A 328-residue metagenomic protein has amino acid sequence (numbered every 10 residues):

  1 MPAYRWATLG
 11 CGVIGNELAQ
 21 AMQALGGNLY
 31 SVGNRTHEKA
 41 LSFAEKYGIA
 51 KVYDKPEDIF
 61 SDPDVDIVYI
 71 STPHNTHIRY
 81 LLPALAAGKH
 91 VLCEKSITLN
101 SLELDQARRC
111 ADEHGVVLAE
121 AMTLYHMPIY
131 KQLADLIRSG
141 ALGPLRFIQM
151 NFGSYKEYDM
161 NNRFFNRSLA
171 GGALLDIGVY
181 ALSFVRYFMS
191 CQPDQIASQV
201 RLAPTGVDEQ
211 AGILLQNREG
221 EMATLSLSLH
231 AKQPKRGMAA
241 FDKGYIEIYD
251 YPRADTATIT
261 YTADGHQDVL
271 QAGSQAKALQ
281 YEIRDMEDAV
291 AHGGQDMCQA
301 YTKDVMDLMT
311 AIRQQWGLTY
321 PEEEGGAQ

Functional and structural regions predicted by a protein language model:
M1, I67-Y69, R218, D285-Q328: C-terminal helix-rich "cap/oligomerization" subdomain common to oxidoreductases
M1-Y47: N-terminal Rossmann-like dinucleotide-binding module
S31, K51, I67, F147: Short, Asp-centered acidic motifs that coordinate Mg2+ and/or phosphate in catalytic or ligand-binding sites
K51-P63: Short acidic low-complexity segments
I67-H74, I78-Y125: Beta-strand-loop-alpha-helix segment that lines the small-molecule cofactor/substrate pocket of alpha/beta enzymes
Y125-I196, P204: Predominantly a Rossmann-like dinucleotide-binding segment in NAD(P)-dependent oxidoreductases
S183-A254, G273, I283-G294, A327-Q328: Contiguous beta-strand/loop segments that form the cofactor/metal-binding neighborhood of enzyme cores
